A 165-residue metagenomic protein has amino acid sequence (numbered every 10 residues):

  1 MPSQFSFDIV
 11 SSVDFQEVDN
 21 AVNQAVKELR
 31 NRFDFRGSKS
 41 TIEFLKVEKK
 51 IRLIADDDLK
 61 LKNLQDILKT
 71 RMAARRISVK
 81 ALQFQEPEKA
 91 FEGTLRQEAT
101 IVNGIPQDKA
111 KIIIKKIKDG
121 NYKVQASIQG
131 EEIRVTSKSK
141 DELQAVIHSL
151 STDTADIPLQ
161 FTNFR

Functional and structural regions predicted by a protein language model:
M1-D34: N-terminal, positively charged regions that mediate nucleic acid binding
P2-S3, F7, R96-R165: Positively charged, low-complexity, intrinsically disordered RNA-binding extensions
F5-S11, K49-A55, E92-I101: Short, hydrophobic beta-strand segments
Q16-V18, L59-L64, I105-K109, E142-L143: Short, conserved charged micro-motifs
Q24, E28, R32-R36, I67 (+4 more regions): Conserved, well-folded catalytic cores of nucleic-acid-processing and energy-transducing macromolecular machines
R36-K46: Short edge beta-strands and adjacent turn/loop segments
L45-D58, Q129-S139: Short glycine/threonine-rich beta-strand-turn micro-motifs
K60-E98: Helix-adjacent hinge/juxtasegments
